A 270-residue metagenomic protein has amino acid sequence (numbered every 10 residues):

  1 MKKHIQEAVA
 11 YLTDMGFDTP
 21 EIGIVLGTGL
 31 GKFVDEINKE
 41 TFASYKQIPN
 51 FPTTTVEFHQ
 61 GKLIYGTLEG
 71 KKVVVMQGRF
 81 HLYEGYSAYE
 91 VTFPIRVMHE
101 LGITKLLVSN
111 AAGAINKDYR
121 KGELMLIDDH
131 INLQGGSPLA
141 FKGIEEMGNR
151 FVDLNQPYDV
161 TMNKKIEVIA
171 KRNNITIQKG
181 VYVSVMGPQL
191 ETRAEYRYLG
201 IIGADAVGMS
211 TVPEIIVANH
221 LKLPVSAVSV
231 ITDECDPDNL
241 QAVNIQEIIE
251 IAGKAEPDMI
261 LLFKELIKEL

Functional and structural regions predicted by a protein language model:
M1-L154: Metabolite-binding pocket within alpha/beta catalytic cores that recognizes anionic/polar moieties
Y11, M15, T161, K165-T176 (+1 more regions): Generic non-transmembrane alpha-helical segments
H99-G102, G200, N219: Non-catalytic positions within long, well-ordered alpha-helices that form the structural scaffold/packing of enzyme
T104-K105, D205, P224: Short acidic/polar active-site loop segments enriched in Thr and Asp
M147-Y158, S184, Y196, A252-K264: Polyanion-binding loop/helix "lid" in catalytic or ligand-binding cores
N163, I169-D205: Active-site/ligand-binding-proximal alpha/beta "capping" segment
M209-E247: Zn-dependent metallopeptidase/amidohydrolase metal-coordination segment
C235-L270: His/Asp/Glu-rich mid-to-C-terminal helical/loop segments that flank catalytic regions of hydrolases
